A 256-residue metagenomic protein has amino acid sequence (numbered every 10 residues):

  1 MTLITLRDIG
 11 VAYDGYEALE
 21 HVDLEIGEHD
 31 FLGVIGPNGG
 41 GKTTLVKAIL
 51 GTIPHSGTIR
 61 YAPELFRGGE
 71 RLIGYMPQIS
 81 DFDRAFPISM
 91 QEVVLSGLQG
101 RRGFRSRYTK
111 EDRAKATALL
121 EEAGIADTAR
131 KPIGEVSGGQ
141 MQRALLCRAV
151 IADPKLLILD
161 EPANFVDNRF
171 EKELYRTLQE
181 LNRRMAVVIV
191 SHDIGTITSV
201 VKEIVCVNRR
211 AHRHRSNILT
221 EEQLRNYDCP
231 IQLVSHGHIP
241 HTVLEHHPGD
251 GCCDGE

Functional and structural regions predicted by a protein language model:
I4-L6, A18-H21, A129: Conserved structural motif at the start of ABC-family nucleotide-binding domains
P54-I73: Conserved ABC transporter NBD signature motif
Y108, P132-V136, Q140: Conserved ABC ATPase signature
T109-T128: Conserved ABC ATPase "signature" region
L157-E161: Catalytic Walker B motif of ABC-type/P-loop ATPase nucleotide-binding domains
K202-N217, S235: H-loop (His-switch) and adjacent beta-strand-loop-beta switch element of ABC-type ATPase nucleotide-binding domains
I218-E256: ABC ATPase nucleotide-binding domains
